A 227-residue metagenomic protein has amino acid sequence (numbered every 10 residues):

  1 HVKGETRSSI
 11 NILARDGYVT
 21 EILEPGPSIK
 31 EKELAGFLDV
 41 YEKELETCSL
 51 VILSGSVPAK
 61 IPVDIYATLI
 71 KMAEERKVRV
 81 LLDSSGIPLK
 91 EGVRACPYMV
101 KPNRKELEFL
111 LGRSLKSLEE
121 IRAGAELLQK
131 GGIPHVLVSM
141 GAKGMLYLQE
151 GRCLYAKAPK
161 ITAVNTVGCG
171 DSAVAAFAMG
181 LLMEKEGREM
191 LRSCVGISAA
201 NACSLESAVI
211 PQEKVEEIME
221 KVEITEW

Functional and structural regions predicted by a protein language model:
H1-C48, E216-W227: Conserved N-terminal subdomain of the carbohydrate kinase-like
G4-E5, G17, P25-P27, S56-A59 (+2 more regions): Short glycine-rich anion-binding loops that position phosphate/pyrophosphate groups of nucleotides and phosphorylated
R7, L34, Y66, R104-L107 (+4 more regions): A general structural signal for well-ordered alpha-helical segments in protein cores
R7-S8, K32, F109-L115, A163-V167: Short, charged, surface-exposed secondary-structure boundary motifs
S49-L50, H135: Structural motif
L50-I121: Conserved beta-alpha-beta core of the PfkB/ribokinase-like small-molecule kinase fold
M72, K90, L118-W227: Conserved phosphate-binding/catalytic region of the ribokinase-like
